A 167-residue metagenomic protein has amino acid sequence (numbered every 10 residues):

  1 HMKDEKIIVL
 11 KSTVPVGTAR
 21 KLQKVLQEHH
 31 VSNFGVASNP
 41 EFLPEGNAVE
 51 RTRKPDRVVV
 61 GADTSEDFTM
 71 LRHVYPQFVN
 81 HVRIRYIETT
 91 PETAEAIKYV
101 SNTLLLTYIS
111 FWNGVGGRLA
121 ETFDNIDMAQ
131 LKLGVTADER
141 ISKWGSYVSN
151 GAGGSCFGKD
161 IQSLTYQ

Functional and structural regions predicted by a protein language model:
H1-Q167: Structural/interface elements that position substrates and couple domains in central-metabolism enzymes
